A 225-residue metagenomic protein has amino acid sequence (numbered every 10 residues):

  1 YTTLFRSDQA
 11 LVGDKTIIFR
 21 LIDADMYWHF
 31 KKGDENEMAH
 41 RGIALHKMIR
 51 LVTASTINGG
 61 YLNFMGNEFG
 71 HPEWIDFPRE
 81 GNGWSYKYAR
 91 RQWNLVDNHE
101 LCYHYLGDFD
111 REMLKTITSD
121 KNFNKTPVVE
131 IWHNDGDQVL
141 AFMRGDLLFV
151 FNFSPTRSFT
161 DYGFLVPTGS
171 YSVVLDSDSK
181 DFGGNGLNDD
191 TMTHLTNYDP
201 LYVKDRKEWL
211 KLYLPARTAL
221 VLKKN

Functional and structural regions predicted by a protein language model:
Y1-T2, M38-K47, V52-N63, N67-N225: Carbohydrate-interacting/catalytic domains
T2-G33: Aromatic-lined glycan-binding groove of carbohydrate-active enzymes
